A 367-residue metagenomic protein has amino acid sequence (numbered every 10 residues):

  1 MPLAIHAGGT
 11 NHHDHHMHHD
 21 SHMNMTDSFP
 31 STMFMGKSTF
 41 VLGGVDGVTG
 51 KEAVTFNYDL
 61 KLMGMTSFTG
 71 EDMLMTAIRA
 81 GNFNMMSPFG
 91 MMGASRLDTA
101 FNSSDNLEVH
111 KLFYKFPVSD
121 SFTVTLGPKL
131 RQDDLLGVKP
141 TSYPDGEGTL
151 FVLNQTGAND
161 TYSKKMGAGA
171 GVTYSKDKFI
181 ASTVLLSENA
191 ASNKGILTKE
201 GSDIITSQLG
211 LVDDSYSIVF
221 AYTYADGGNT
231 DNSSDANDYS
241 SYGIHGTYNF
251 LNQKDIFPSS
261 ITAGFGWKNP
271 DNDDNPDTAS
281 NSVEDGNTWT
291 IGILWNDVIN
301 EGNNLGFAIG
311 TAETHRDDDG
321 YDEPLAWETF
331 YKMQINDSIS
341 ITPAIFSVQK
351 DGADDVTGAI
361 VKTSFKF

Functional and structural regions predicted by a protein language model:
P2-V124, L153-Q155, T161-L185, A190 (+8 more regions): Beta-barrel outer-membrane channel/assembly domains of diderm bacteria
N84-M86, Q132-P144, L305-E313: Surface-exposed extracellular loop regions of Gram-negative outer-membrane beta-barrel proteins, predominantly
P88-G90, L136-P144, N232, D273-N275 (+1 more regions): Outer-membrane beta-barrel and related beta-rich outer-membrane complex signature in Gram-negative bacteria
P128: Conserved donor-binding loop and adjoining core beta-sheet/short helix segment in diverse acyl/aminoacyl transferases
L136-K139, N193-L197: A short secondary-structure junction signal
E147-L153: Hinge-like oligomerization/junction regions that interrupt long coiled-coil arms in large cytoskeletal
I196-L197, S233-S234, N281: Alpha-helix capping and helix-loop boundary segments enriched in small/acidic/polar residues
P276, G302-G306: A glycine-biased, small/acidic residue-tolerant capping/turn segment at secondary-structure junctions
